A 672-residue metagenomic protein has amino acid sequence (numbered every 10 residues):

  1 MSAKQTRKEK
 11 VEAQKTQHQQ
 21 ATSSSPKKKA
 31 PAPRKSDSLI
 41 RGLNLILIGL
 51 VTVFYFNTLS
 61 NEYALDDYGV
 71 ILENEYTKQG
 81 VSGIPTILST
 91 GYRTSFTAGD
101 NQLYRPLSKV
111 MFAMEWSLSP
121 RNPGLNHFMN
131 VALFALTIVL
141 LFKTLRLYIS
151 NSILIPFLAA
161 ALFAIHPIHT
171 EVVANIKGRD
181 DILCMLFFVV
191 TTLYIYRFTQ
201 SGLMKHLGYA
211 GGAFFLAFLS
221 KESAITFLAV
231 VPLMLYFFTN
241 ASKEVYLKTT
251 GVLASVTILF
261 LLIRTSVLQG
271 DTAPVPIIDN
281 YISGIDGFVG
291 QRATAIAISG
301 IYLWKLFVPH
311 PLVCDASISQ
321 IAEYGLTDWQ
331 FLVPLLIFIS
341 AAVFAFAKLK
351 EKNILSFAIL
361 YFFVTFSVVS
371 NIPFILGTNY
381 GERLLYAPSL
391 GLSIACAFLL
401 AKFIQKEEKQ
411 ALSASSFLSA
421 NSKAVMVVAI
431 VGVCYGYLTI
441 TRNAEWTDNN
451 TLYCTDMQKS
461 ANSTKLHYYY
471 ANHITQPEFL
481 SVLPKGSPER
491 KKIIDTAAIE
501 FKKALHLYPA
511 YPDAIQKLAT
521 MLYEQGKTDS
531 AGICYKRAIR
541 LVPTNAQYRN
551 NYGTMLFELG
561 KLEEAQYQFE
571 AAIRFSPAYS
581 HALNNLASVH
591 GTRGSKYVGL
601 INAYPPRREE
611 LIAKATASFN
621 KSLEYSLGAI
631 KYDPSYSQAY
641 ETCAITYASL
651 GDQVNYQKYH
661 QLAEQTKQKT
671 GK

Functional and structural regions predicted by a protein language model:
S2-G526, K536-R540, Q547, N551-T554 (+4 more regions): Polytopic membrane enzymes that build or remodel cell-surface glycoconjugates and lipids
K459, L507, L541, F575 (+2 more regions): Structural marker of alpha-solenoid helical repeat scaffolds
K502, G526-T544, E558-A578, G628: Tandem repeat domain/solenoid detector
G599-T616, N620, K631, Q638-K672: Terminal, low-structured helical/coil segments at or just beyond the last alpha-helical repeat
